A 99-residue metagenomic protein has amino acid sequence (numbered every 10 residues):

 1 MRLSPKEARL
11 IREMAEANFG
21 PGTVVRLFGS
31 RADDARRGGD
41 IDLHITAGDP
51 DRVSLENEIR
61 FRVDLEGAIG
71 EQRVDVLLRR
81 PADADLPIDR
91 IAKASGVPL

Functional and structural regions predicted by a protein language model:
M1-R26, A32-G38, A47-L99: Catalytic core of pol beta-like nucleotidyltransferases
